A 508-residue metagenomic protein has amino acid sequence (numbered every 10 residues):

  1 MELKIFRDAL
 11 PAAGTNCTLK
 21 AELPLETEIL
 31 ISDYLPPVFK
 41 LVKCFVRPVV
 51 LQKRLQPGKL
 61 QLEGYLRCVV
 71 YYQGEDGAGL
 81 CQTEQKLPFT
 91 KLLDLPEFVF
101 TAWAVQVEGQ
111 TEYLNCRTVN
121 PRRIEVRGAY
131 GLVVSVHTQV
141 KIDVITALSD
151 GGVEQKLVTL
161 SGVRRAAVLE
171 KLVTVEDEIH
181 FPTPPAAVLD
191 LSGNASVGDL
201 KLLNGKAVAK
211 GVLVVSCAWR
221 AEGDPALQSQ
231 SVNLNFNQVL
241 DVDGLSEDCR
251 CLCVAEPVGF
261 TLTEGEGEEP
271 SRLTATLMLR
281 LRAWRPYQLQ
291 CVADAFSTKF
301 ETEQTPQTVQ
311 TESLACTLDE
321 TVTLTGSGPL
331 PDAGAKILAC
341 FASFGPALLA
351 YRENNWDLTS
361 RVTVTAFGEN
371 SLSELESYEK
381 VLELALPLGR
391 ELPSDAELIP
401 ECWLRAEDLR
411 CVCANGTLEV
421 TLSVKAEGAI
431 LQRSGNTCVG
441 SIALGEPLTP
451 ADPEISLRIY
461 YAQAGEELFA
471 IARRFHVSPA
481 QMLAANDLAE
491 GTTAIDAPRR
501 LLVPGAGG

Functional and structural regions predicted by a protein language model:
E2-E454: Membrane-lipid interaction segments
E446-A484, A489-G508: Primarily a LysM-type cell-wall glycan-binding module
